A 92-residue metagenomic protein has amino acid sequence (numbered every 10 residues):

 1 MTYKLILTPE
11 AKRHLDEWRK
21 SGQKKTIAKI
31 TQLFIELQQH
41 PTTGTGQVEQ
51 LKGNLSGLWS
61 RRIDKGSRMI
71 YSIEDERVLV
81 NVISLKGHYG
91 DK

Functional and structural regions predicted by a protein language model:
M1-I6, K12-I27, Q32, S60-K92: Enriched for short, Lys/Arg-rich terminal
E10-A11, K52: Intrinsically disordered, low-complexity regions enriched in Ser/Pro/Gly/Gln/His and often acidic
I35-R61: A short, surface-exposed loop/turn module that caps and links secondary-structure elements
